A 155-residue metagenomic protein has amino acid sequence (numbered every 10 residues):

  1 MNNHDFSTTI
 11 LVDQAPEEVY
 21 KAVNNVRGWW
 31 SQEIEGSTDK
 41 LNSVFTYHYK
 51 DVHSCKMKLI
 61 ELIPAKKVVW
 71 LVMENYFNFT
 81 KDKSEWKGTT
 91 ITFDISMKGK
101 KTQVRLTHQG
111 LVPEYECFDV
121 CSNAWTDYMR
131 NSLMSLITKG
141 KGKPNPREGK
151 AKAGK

Functional and structural regions predicted by a protein language model:
M1-T38: Hydrophobic ligand-binding cavity/cleft-lining segments
N3, K50-V52: Glycine-centered tight beta-turn/hairpin loop motif at sheet-sheet or coil-to-beta transitions
D5-F6, L41-N42, T90-T92: Short structured motifs
T9-D13, T46-H48, K58, D94: Generic structural detector for well-ordered beta-strands
V19-Y20, F45, L59, W70 (+3 more regions): Hydrophobic pocket/interface hotspot
W30-T38, H53-K100, Q109-L111: Hydrophobic-ligand binding "helix-grip"
D39-Y47: Short coil-to-beta transition motif at edge beta-strands of beta-rich domains
G110-K155: A conserved amphipathic terminal alpha-helix motif
